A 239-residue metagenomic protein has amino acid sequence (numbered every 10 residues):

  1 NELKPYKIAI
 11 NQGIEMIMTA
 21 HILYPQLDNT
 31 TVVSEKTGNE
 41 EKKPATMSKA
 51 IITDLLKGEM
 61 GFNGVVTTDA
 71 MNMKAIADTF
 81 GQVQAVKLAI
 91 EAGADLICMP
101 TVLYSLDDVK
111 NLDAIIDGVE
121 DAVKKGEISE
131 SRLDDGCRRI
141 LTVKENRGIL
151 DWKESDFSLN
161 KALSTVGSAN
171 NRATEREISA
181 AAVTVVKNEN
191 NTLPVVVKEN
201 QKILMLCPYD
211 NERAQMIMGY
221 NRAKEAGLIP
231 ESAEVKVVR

Functional and structural regions predicted by a protein language model:
N1, N72-G81: Active-site mouth loops of central-metabolism enzymes
E2-I8, D54: Histidine/acidic residue-rich metal-binding segments in metalloenzymes
I8, G13-E15, M60-V65, A94-D95 (+1 more regions): Short, well-ordered coil/turn segments that N-cap beta-strands
A9-K43, A70: Short acidic, glycine-rich surface-loop motifs adjacent to enzyme active sites
I17-T19, G64-T68, I97-M99, I140: Hydrophobic faces of well-ordered beta-strands that scaffold small-molecule active sites in alpha/beta enzyme cores
L23-L27, M73-I76, N211-R213: Short, active-site-adjacent cap segments at secondary-structure transitions
E41-T67: Alpha-helix-loop-beta-strand connector modules within alpha/beta enzyme cores
S48-K49, G58, D78-R239: Preference for extracellular/luminal or secreted protein segments
